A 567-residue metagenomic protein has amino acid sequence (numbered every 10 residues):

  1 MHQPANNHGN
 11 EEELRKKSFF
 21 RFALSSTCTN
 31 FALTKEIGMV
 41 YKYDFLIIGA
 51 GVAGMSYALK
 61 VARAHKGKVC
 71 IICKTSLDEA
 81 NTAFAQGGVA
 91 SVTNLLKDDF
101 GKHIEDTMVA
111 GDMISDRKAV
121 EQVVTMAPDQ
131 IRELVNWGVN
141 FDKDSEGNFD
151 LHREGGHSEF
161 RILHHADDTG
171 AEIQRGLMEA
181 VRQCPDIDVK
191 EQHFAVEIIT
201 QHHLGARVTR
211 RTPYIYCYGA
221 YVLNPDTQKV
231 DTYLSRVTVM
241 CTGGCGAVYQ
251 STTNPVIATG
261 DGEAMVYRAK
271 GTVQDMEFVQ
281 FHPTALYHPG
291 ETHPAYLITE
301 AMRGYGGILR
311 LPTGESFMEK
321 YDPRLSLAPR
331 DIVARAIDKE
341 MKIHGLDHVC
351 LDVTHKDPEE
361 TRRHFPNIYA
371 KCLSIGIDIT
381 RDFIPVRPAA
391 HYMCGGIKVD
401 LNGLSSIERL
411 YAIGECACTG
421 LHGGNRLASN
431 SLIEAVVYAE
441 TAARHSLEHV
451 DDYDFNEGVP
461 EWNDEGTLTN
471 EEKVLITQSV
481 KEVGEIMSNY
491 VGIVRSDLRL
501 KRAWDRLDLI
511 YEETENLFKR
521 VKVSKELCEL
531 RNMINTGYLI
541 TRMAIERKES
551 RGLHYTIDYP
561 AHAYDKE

Functional and structural regions predicted by a protein language model:
N30, V40-Y43, Y57-K60, G67 (+10 more regions): Glycine- and aromatic-enriched mobile tails/lids
Y41-Y43, Q228-V237, S406-I407: Core beta-strand elements of the Rossmann-like FAD/NAD(P) dinucleotide-binding domain in flavoenzyme oxidoreductases
A50-V52: Glycine-rich Rossmann-fold phosphate-binding loop(s) that bind the pyrophosphate of adenine dinucleotide cofactors
G67-C73, D275: Short beta-strand "acidic-cap" motif of Rossmann-like dinucleotide-binding folds
T75-D106, H293-P294: Conserved N-terminal glycine-rich FAD pyrophosphate-binding loop of Rossmann-like flavoproteins
L77, M265, G271-I379, I384 (+2 more regions): An anion/pyrophosphate-binding glycine-rich loop and adjacent beta-alpha core in soluble alpha-beta enzymes
R117-T125, I162-M178, K190, T252-G260 (+3 more regions): Short beta-strand to alpha-helix junction loop
V135-K229, L234, C241, A285-P289: Conserved redox-cofactor binding core of oxidoreductases
